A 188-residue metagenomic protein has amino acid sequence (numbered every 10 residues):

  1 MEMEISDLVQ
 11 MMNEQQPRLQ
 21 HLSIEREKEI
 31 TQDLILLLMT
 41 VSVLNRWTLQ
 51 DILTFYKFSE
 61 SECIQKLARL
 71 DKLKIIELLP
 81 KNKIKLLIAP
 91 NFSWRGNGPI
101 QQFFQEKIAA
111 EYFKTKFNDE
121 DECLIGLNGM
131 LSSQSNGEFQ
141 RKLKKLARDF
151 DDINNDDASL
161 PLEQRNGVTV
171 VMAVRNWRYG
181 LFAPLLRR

Functional and structural regions predicted by a protein language model:
M1, R95-R188: Long, low-complexity, charge-rich intrinsically disordered regions
M1-D7: DNA major-groove recognition helix of helix-turn-helix/homeodomain DNA-binding modules
V9-M12, L67: DNA major-groove recognition helix of helix-turn-helix
M11-Q15, F55: Short acidic/histidine-centered micro-motifs embedded in hydrophobic/aromatic stretches that mark compact functional
Q16-Q32, T48, L78-F104: Short, cationic-aromatic polyanion-contact patches
L34-L38: Pre-recognition alpha-helix immediately N-terminal to the DNA-recognition helix within helix-turn-helix or winged-helix
V43-Y56: Short acidic, hydrophobic short linear motifs in intrinsically disordered regions
F58-L73: Short amphipathic alpha-helical interaction segments
